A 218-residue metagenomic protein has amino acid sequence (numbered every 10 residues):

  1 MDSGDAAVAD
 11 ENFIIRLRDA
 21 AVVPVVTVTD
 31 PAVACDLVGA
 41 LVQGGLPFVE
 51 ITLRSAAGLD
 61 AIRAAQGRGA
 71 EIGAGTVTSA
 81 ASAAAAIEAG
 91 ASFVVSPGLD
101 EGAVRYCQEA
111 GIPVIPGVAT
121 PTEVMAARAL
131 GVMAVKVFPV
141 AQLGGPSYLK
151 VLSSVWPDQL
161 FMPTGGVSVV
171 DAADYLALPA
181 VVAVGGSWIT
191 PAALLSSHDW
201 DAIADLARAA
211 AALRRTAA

Functional and structural regions predicted by a protein language model:
D2-S92, E109, V169-V170, S197-A218: Conserved N-terminal beta1-alpha1 strand-loop-helix module at the mouth
T27-P31, A74-A80, S96-D100, P116-P121 (+2 more regions): Glycine-rich beta-to-alpha transition loops that act as phosphate-gripper elements at the mouths of alpha/beta enzyme
L37, S79-A89, T122-L130, V167-A183: Catalytic cores of alpha/beta
G45-P47, R68-I72, E88-V94, E109-I115 (+3 more regions): Glycine-enriched alpha-helix->loop->beta-strand junction motifs that scaffold or abut catalytic
F93, D100-A134, F138-L143: Histidine/lysine/aspartate-rich catalytic loop segments that bind and position anionic ligands
F93, P97-A103, K136-P146, A180-A202: Glycine-rich phosphate-binding active-site loops on the catalytic face of alpha/beta enzymes
A126, Q142, S147-G165: Shared catalytic-loop signature of beta/alpha-barrel
S154-T216: Hydrophobic secondary-structure block in the mid-to-C-terminal portion of proteins
